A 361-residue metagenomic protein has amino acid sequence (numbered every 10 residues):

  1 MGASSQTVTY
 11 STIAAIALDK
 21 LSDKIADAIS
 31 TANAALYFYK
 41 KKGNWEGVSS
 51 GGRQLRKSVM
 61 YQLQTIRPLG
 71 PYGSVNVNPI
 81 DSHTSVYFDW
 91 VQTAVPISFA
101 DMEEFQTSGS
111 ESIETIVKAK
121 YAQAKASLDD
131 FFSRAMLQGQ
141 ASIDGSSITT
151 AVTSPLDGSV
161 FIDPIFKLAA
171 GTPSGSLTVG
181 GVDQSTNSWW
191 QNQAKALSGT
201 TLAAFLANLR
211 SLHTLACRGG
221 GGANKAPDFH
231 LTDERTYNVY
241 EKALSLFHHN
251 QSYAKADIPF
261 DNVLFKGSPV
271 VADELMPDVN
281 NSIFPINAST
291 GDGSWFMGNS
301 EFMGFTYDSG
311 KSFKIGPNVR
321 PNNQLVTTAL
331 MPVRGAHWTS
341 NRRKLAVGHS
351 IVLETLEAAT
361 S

Functional and structural regions predicted by a protein language model:
M1-S361: Flexible, glycine/threonine- and acidic-rich loop/arm segments that mediate assembly and lattice contacts in viral
